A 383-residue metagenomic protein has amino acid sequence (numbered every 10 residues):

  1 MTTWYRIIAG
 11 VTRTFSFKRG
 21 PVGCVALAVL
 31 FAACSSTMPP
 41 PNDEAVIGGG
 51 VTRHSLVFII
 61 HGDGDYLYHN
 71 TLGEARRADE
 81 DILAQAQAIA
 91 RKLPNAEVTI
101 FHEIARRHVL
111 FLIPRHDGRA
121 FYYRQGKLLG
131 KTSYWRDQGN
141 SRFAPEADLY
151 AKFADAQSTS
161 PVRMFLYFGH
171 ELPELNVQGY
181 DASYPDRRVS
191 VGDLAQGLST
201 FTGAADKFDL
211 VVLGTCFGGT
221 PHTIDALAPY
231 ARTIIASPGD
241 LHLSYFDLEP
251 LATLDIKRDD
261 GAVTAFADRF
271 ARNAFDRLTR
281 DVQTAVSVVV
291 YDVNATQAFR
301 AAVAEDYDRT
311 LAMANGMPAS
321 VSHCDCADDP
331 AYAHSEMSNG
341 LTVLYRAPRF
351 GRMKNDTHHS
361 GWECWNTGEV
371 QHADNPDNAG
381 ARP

Functional and structural regions predicted by a protein language model:
M1-K18: N-terminal secretory signal peptides that target proteins for export/translocation
R13-F15, V29, Q297: Short non-domain terminal segments
R19-L27: Sec-dependent N-terminal signal peptides
A32-A33: C-terminal motif of bacterial Sec signal peptides marking the signal peptidase cleavage site
P41-E80, A84-E103, V109-P383: Terminal, contiguous helix-loop blocks that mediate binding/assembly
